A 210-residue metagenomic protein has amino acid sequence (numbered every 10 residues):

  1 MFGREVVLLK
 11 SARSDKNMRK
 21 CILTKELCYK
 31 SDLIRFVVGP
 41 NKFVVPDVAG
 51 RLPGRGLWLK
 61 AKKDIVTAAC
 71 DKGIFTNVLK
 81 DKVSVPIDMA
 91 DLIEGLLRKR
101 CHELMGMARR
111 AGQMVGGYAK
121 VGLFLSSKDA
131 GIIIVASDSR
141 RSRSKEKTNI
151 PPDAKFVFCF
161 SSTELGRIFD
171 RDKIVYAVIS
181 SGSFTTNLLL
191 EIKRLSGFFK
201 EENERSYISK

Functional and structural regions predicted by a protein language model:
M1-D81: N-terminal cysteine/histidine-rich coordination modules
N17, G56, D71, L97 (+5 more regions): Helical mechanochemical/support elements of P-loop NTPase systems and associated helical scaffolds
C28, D64-V66, D138-R141, T163-E164 (+1 more regions): Conserved nucleotide-binding/hydrolysis micro-motifs of P-loop NTPases
G56, A111-G112, D129-I132, D153-K155 (+1 more regions): Short active-site oxyanion
D64-R141: Extended interfacial segments that mediate partner engagement and assembly in macromolecular machines
S142, K147-V157: Short acidic, glycine/proline-enriched helix-loop-strand junctions
D153-S196: Short basic, glycine-rich beta-strand/loop surfaces that mediate nucleic-acid
F198-K210: N-terminal targeting/trafficking signals and adjacent low-complexity tails
